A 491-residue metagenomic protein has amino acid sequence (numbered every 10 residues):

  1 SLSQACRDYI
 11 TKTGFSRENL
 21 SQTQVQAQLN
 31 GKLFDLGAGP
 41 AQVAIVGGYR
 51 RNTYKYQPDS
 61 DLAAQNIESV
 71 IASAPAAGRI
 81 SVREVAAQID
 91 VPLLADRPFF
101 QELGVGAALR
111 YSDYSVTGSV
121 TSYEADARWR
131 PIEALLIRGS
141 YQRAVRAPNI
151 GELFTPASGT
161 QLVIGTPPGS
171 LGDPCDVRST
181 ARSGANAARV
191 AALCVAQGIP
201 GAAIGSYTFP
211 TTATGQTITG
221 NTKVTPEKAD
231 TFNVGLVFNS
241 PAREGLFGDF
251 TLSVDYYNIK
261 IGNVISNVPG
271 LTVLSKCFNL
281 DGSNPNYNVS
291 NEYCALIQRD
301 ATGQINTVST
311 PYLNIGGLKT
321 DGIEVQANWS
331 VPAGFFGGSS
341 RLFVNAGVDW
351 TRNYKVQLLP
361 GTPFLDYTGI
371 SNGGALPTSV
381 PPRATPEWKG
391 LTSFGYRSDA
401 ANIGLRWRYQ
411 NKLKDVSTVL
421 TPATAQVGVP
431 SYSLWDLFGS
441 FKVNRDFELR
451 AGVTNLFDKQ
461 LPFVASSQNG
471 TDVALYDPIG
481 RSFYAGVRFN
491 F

Functional and structural regions predicted by a protein language model:
S1-V82, D96-P98, Q142-P226, T251-D321 (+3 more regions): Surface-exposed, low-complexity loop segments enriched in small/polar and acidic residues
S21-T23, R79-V85, S119-T121, I218 (+5 more regions): Residues that define the transmembrane beta-barrel architecture of outer-membrane proteins
L33, Y49-K55, L93, L109-S115 (+12 more regions): Transmembrane beta-strands of outer-membrane beta-barrel pores
F34-A41, L94-L103, A134, P241-F250 (+4 more regions): Short loop/turn motifs that connect adjacent beta-strands in outer-membrane beta-barrel proteins
V43-Q57, R79-I132, A229-N233, S240 (+2 more regions): Surface-exposed extracellular loop regions of Gram-negative outer-membrane beta-barrel proteins
Q142, T155, G159-T160, D176-T180 (+4 more regions): C-terminal beta-signal and terminal closure region of outer-membrane beta-barrel proteins
T160, L342-V344, V348-K442: C-terminal beta-barrel architecture of Gram-negative outer-membrane proteins
R352-K355, W407-V419, S440-F491: C-terminal beta-signal and adjacent terminal beta-strands/loops of Gram-negative outer-membrane beta-barrel proteins
